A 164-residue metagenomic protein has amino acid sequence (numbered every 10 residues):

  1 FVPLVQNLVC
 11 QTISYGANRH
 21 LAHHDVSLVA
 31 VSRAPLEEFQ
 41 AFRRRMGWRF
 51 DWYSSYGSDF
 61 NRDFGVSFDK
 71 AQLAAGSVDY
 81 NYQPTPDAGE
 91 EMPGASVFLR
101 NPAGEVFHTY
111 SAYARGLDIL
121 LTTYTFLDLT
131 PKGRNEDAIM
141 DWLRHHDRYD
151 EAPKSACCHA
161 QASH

Functional and structural regions predicted by a protein language model:
F1-H24, A41-G47, D51, S58-H164: Non-globular targeting/processing and membrane-anchoring segments
L28-A34, F39, S55-Y56: Short His-Asn-centered micro-motif
